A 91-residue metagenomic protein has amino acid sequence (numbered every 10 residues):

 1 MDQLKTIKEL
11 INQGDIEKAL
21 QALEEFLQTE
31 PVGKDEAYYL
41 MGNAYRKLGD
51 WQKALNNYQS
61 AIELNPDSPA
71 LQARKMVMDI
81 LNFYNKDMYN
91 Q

Functional and structural regions predicted by a protein language model:
K5, Y39-L40, K47, A73: "A position-specific structural signal for the A-helix of alpha-solenoid helical repeats
T29-E30, E63-L64: Structural marker of alpha-solenoid helical repeat scaffolds
